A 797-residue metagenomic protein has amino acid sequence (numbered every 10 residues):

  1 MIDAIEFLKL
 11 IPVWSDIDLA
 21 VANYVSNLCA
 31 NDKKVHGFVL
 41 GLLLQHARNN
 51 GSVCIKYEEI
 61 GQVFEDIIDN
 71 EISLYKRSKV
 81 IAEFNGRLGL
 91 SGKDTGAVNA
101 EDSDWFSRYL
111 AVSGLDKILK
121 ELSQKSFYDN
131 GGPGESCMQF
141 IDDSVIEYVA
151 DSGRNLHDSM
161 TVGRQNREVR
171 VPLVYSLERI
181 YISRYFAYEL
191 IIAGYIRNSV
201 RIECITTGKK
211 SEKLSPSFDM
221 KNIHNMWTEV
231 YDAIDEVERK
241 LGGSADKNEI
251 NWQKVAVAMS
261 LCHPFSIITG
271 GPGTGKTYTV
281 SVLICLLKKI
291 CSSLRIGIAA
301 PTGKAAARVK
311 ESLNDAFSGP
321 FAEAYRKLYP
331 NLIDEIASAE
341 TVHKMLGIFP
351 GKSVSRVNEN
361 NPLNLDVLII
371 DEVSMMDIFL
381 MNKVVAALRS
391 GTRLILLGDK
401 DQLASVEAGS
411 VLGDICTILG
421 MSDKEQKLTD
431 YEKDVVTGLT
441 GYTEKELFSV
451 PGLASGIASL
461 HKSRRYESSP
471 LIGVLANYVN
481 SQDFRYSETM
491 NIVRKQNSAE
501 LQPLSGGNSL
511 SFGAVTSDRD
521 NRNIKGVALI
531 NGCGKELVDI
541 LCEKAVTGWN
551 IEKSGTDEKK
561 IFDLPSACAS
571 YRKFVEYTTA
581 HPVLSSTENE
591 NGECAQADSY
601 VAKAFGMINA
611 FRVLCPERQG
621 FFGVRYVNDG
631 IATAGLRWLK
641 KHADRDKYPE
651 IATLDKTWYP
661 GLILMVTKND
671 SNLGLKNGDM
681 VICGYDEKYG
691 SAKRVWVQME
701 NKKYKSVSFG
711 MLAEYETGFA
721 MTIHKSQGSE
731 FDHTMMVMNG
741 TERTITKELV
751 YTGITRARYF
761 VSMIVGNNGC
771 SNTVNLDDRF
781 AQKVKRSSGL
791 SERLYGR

Functional and structural regions predicted by a protein language model:
M1-N99: Intrinsically disordered, low-complexity N-terminal extensions of AAA+/P-loop NTPases that precede the structured
I60, T302, G398, S762-N767: Short internal beta-strands
G96-N222: Interdomain "pre-motor" coupling segment immediately N-terminal to P-loop NTPase/helicase cores
N225-T228, D401, S405-L664, D670-S671: Conserved helicase motor core of P-loop NTPases
V230-F265: Conserved pre-motif I regulatory segment
K254-G513: ASCE P-loop NTPase helicase motor core
D377, D629-Y751, F760, Q782: Conserved nucleotide-binding/hydrolysis modules and their immediate coupling elements across P-loop/ASCE NTPase motors
L412, L447-V450, H733, M738-R797: Helicase C-terminal subdomain and adjacent C-terminal extension
